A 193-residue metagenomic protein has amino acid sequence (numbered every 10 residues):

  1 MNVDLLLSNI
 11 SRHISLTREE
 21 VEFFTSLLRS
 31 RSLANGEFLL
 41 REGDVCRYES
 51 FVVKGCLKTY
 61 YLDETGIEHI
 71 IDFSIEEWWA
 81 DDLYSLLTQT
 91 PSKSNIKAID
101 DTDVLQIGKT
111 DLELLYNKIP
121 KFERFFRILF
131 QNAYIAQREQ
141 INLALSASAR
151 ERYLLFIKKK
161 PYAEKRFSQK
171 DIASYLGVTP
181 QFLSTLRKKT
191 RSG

Functional and structural regions predicted by a protein language model:
M1-R29: Cyclic nucleotide-binding regulatory module and flanking cytosolic helices
L6, A133-N142: Short, Lys/Arg-enriched N-terminal segment that forms or immediately precedes the first helix of a structured domain
R29, F38, C56-Y61, D103-V104: Short beta-strand segments in beta-sandwich/barrel cores
G36, R47, F51-Y60, E76-E77: Glycine- and acidic-residue-biased ligand/ion/polar-headgroup-sensing regions
L39-D44: Short phosphate-coordinating micro-motif centered on Lys-Gly-acidic
D63-I70: Hydrophobic/aromatic-rich structural module bridging two neighboring secondary-structure elements via a short loop
I70-R127: Cyclic-nucleotide recognition modules
A147-G193: Phosphate-/nucleic-acid-contacting segments
